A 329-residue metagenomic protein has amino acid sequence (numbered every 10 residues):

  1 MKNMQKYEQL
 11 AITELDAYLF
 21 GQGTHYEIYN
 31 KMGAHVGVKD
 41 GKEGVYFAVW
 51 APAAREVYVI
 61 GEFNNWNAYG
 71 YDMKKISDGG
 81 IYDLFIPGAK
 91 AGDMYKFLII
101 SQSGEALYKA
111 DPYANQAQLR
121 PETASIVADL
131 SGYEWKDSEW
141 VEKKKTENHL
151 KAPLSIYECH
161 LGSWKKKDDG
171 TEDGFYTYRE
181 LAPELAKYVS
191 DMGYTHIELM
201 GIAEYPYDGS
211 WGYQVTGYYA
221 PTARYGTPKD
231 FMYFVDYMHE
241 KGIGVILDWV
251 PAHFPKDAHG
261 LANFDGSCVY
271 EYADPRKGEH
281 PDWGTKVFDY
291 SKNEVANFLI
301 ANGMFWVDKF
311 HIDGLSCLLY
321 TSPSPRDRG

Functional and structural regions predicted by a protein language model:
M1-K42, Y46, I76-E158, S163-T171 (+1 more regions): The feature marks proteins involved in alpha-glucan
W50-E56: Short proline/glycine-enriched turn/loop motifs at strand-loop junctions of beta-rich domains
Y58-I60: Beta-strand signatures of extracellular beta-sandwich domains
E62-W66, Q102: Change "in extracellular beta-sheet-rich domains … of secreted and cell-surface proteins" to "in beta-sheet-rich domains
Y69-I76: Solvent-exposed serine/threonine-rich low-complexity stretches and specific carbohydrate-binding patches
Q118, S138-K151, H160-G314, L319: Substrate-binding/active-site clefts of carbohydrate-active enzymes
Y320-G329: Single conserved hydrophobic/aromatic residue that forms the stacking wall/gate of nucleotide- or nucleobase-binding
